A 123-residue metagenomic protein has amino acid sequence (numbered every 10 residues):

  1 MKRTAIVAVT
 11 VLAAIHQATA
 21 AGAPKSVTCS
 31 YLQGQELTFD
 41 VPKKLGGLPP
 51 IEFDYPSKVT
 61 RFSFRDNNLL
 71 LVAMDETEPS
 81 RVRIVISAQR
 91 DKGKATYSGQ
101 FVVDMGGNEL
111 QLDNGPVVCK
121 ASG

Functional and structural regions predicted by a protein language model:
T4-A13: Sec-dependent N-terminal signal peptides
H16-A20: Sec/Tat signal peptide C-region and signal peptidase I cleavage site
A21-K25, G46-L48, R65-N68, D91-S98: A short, compositionally biased
P24-P50, R81-S87: Short, solvent-exposed loop/hinge segments that bridge or flank secondary-structure elements
Q33-E36, Y55-V59, Q100-G106: Short, solvent-exposed aromatic-acidic interface loops
L45, D75-G123: Beta-sheet ligand-binding and adhesion/scaffold domains
G47-D75: N-terminal, post-signal-peptide region of Sec/Tat-exported proteins
